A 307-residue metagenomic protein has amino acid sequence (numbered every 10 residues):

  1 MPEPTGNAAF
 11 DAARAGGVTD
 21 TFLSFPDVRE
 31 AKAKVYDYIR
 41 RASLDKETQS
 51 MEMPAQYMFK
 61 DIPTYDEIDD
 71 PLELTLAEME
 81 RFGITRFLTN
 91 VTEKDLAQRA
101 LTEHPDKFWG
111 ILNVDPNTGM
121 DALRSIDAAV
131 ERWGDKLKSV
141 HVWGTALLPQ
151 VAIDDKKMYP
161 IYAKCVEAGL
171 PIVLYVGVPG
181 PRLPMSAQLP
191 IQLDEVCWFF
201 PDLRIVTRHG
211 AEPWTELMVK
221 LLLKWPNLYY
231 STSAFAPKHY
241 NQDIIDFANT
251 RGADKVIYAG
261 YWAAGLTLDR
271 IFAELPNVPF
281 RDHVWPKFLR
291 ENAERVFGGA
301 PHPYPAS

Functional and structural regions predicted by a protein language model:
M1-T19, E30-R81, G252-I257, G265-S307: Mid-to-C-terminal alpha-helical segments outside catalytic/metal-binding sites
V18-V28, V173-V176: Histidine-centered catalytic micro-motifs
F22, M79, A129, C165 (+5 more regions): Conserved, mostly hydrophobic/aromatic
P26-V28, K94-L96, N117-T118, T145-L148 (+4 more regions): Active-site environment of divalent metal-dependent phosphoester hydrolases
A77-T85, H104, E167-A168, F199-L203: A structural motif corresponding to the C-terminal end of an alpha-helix and its immediate exit/capping segment
T85-R86, T92-G180, A187, K224: Active-site gating/metal-coordination segments in enzymes
N117-I161, D246-D254, W262-P301: Ligand-binding grooves and catalytic loops that recognize ribose/phosphate and carbohydrate rings, and esterified lipid
S139, V151-Y258, H302-S307: Catalytic pocket-lining loop regions of alpha/beta-barrel enzymes, especially the amidohydrolase/enolase/GH5 lineages
